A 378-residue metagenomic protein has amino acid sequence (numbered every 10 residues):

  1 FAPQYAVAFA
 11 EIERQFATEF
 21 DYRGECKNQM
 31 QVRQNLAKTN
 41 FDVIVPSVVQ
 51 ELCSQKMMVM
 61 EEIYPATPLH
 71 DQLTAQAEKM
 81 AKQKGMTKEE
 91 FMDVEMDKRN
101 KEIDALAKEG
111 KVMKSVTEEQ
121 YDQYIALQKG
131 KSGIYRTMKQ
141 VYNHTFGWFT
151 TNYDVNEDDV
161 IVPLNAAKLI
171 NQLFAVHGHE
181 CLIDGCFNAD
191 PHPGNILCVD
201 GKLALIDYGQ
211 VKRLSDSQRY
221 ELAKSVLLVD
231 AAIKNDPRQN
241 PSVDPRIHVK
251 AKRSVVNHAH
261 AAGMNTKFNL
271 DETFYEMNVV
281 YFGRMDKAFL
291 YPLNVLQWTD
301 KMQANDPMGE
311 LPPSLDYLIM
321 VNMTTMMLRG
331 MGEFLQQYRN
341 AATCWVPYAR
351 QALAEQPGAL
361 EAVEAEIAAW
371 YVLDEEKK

Functional and structural regions predicted by a protein language model:
Y5-R14, T18-E19, D42, E51-M58 (+2 more regions): Helix-rich C-lobe and terminal helical cap/extension of kinase-like folds
Q15-T39, A167: A conserved alpha-helical element in kinase catalytic cores
A37-V49: Conserved HxN/HPN-centered segment at the entrance to the catalytic loop of eukaryotic protein kinase-like domains
F174-I183: Active-site alpha-helical segments that house and flank conserved acidic catalytic motifs for diphosphate chemistry
D184, A189-P191: Residue immediately N-terminal to the catalytic "proton-acceptor" Asp in the protein kinase catalytic loop
P191-C198: Hydrophobic residue at the +6 position relative to the catalytic HRD Asp in the kinase catalytic loop
